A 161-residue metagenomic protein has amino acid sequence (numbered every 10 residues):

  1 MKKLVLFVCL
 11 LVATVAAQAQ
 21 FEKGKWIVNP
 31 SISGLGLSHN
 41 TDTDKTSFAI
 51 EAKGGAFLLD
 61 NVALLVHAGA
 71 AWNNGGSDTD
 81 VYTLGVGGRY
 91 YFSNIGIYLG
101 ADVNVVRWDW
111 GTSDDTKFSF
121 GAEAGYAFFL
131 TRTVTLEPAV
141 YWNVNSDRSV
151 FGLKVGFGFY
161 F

Functional and structural regions predicted by a protein language model:
M1-G24: Cleavable N-terminal export/targeting peptides
Q20-G36: Transmembrane beta-strand segments of Gram-negative outer membrane beta-barrel proteins
E22, A56-D60, F92-N94, F128-L130 (+2 more regions): Outer-membrane beta-barrel strand-turn architecture
G24-W26, D44-I50, D78-L84, D114-F120 (+1 more regions): Residues that define the transmembrane beta-barrel architecture of outer-membrane proteins
W26, N61-V66, I95-L99, F128-L136: Repeated loop/turn-to-beta-strand initiation elements of outer-membrane beta-barrel proteins
I27-S31, G88, F128, S149-F161: Outer-membrane beta-barrel "beta-signal"
S33-T41, A68-S77, I95, N104-G111 (+3 more regions): Sequence/structural signature of outer-membrane beta-barrel proteins
A52, V86-G88, A122-A124, P138 (+1 more regions): Membrane-embedded beta-strands of outer-membrane beta-barrel proteins, especially the hydrophobic/small aromatic
